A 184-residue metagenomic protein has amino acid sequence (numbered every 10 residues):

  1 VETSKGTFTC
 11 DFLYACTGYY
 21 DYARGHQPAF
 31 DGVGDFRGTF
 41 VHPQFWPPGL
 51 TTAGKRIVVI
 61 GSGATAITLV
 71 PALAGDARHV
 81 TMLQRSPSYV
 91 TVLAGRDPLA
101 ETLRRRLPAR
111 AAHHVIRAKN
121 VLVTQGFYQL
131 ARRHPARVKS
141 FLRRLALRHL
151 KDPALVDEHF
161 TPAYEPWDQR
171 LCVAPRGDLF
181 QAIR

Functional and structural regions predicted by a protein language model:
V1-F8, R37-P43: Conserved beta-strand-loop-beta-strand element in the redox core of flavoprotein oxidoreductases
G6-T7, T51, L73, A182: Structural alpha-helical scaffold elements that stabilize or flank donor/cofactor-binding regions in carbohydrate
F8-F12, H159: Short amphipathic beta-strand/extended segments with alternating polar/hydrophobic composition
L13-V156: Rossmann-like dinucleotide-binding core of oxidoreductases
H149-R184: Alpha/beta-hydrolase fold catalytic core
